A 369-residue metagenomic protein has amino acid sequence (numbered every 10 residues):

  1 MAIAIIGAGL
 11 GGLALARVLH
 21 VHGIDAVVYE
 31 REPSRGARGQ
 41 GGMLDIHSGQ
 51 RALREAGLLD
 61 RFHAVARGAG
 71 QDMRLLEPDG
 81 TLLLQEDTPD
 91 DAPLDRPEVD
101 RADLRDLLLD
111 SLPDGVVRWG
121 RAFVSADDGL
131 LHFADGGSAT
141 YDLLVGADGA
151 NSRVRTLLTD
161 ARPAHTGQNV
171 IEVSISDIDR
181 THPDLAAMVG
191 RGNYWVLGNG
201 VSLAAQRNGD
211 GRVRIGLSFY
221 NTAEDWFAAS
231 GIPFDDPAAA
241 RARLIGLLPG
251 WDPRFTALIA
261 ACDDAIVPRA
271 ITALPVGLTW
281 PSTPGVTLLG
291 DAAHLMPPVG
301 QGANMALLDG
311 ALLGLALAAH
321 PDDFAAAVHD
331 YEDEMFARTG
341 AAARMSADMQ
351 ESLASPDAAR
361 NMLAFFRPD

Functional and structural regions predicted by a protein language model:
A2-I3, V18-H22, D45-I178, E224-W226 (+1 more regions): Conserved N-terminal helical subregion
I5-P33, V145-G146, I171, A242-L244 (+2 more regions): Conserved mid-domain beta->alpha element of the FAD-binding
R35-G39, P93-L94, E224-F227, P298: A short acidic, helix-capping loop that chelates divalent metal ions and anchors anionic groups
M43, A204: Short, surface-exposed charged micro-motifs
D60, D177-L185, E224, R254 (+1 more regions): Short helix-loop capping/hinge motifs at secondary-structure junctions, enriched in acidic/polar residues
P78-G80, D128, N208-G211, D322: Short strand-connecting beta-turns/loops that link adjacent beta-strands
A187, R191, G198-V201, R207-V213 (+1 more regions): FAD/FMN-dependent oxidoreductases across multiple families
M349-D369: C-terminal domain-closing interface element
